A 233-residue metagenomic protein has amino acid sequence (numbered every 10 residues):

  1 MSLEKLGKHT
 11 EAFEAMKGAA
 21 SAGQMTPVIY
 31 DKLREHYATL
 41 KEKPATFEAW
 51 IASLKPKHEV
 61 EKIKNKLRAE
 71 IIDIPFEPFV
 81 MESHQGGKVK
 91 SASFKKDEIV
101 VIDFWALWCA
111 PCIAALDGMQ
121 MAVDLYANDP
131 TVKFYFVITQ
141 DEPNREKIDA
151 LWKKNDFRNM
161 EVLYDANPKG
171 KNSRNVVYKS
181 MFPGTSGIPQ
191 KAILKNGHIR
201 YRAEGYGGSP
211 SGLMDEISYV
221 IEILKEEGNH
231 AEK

Functional and structural regions predicted by a protein language model:
A22-E82, K95-K96, H230: N-proximal helix/coil linker or "cap" segments that precede and/or mark the start of modular domains
F79-V100, M121-Y126: A short beta-strand-turn-helix
D97-V100, F104-W108, D141: Short pre-active-site segment immediately N-terminal to redox-active cysteine/selenocysteine motifs in thiol-based
A114-F157, P168-K179: Structural microenvironment flanking redox-active thiols in thiol-disulfide oxidoreductases
N155-R158, A166-E222: Thiol/disulfide oxidoreductase modules built on the thioredoxin-like
